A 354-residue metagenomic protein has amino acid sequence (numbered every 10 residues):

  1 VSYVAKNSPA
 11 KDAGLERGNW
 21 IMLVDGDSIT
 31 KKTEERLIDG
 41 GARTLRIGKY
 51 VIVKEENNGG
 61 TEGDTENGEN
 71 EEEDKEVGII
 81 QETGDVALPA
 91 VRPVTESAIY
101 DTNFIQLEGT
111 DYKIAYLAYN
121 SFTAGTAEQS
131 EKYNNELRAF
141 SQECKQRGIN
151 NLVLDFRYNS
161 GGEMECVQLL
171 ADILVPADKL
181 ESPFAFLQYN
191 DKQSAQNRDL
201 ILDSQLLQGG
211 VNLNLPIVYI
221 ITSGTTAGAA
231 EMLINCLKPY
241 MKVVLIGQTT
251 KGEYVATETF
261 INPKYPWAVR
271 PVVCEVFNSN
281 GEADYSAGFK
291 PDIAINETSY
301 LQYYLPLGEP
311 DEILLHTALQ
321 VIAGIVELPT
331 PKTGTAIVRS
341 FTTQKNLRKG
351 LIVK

Functional and structural regions predicted by a protein language model:
V1-T30: PDZ/PDZ-like domain segments forming the peptide/carboxylate-binding groove, activating on the N-terminal beta-strands
Y3-A5, S28, K49-V51, S121-T123 (+3 more regions): A mature extracytoplasmic/lumenal domain signature
P9-K11, I52-E55, F277-G281: Short, surface-exposed beta-strand/loop "edge" segments at domain boundaries and coil↔beta transitions
A10, G18, L45-I47, L117 (+2 more regions): Terminal peptide-recognition signature
L23-I149: C-terminal, low-ordered peptide segments at domain boundaries
Y116-L117, S121-Q129, R138-A139, E143-N151 (+1 more regions): C-terminal "post-core" interaction segments
